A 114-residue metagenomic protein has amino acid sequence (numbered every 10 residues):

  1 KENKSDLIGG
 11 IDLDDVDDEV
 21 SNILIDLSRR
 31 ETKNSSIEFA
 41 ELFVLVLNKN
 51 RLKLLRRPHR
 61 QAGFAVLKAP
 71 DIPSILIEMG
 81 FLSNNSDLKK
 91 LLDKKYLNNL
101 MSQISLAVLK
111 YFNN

Functional and structural regions predicted by a protein language model:
K1-N114: Active-site-proximal helix/loop segments of hydrolytic enzymes
